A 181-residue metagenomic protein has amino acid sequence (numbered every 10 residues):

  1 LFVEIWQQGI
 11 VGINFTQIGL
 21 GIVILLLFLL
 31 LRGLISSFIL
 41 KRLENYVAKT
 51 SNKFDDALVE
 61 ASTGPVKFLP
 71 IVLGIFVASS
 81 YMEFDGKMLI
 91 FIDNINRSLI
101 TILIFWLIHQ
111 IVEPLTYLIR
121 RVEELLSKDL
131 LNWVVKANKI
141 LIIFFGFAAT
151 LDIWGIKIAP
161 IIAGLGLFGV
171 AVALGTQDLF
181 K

Functional and structural regions predicted by a protein language model:
L1-F15: Short, strongly hydrophobic alpha-helical membrane anchors
T16-Q177: Hydrophobic alpha-helical transmembrane segments and their immediate juxtamembrane helical boundaries in integral
